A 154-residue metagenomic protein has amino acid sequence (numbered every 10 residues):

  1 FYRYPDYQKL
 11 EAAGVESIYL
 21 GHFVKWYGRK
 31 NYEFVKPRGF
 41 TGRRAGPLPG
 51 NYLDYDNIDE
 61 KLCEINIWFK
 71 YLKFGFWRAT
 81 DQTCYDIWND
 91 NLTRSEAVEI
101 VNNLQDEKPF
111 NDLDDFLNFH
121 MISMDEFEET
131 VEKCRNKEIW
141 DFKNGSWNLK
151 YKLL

Functional and structural regions predicted by a protein language model:
F1-L153: Nucleotide-activated chemistry modules centered on ATP-dependent adenylation/adenylyltransferase
